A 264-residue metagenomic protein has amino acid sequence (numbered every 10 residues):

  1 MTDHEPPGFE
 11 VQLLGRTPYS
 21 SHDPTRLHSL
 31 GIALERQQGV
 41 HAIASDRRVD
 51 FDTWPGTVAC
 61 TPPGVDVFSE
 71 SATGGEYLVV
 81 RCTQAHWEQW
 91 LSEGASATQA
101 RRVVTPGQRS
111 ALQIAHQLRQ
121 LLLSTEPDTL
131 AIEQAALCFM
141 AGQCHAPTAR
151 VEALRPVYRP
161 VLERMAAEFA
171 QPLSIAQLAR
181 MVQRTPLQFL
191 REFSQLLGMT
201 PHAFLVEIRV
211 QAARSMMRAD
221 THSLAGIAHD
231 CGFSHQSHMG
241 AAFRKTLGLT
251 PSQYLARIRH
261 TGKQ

Functional and structural regions predicted by a protein language model:
M1-A100: N-terminal regulatory/effector-sensing and dimerization cores that precede helix-turn-helix DNA-binding domains
S20, P24, S29-I32, T57-V58 (+10 more regions): Jelly-roll (double-stranded beta-helix
A33, M165-F169, M217: Short helix-to-turn junction characteristic of helix-turn-helix DNA-binding domains, especially the helix
Q84-E93, Q99-A167, A176-M181: An amphipathic alpha-helical interaction segment
G142, A166, Q171-Q211, A228-R257: Basic/polar phosphate-binding segments, predominantly the helix-turn-helix DNA-binding elements of transcriptional
P172, T221-H222: Residue at a beta-strand N-cap/secondary-structure junction
A256-Q264: Generic C-terminal helix-cap and adjacent flexible tail
